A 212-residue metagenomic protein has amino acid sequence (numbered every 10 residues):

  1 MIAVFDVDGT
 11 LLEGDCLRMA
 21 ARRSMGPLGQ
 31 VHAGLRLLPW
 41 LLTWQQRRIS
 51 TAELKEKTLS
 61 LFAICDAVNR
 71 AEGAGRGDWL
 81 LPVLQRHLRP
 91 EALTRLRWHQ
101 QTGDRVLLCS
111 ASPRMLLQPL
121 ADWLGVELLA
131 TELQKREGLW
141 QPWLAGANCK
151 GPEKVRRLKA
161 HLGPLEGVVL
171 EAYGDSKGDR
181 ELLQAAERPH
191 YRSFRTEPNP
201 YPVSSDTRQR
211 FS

Functional and structural regions predicted by a protein language model:
M1-I2, P82-S212: C-terminal cap/substrate-recognition subdomain and adjoining C-terminal extension of metal-dependent phosphatase-like
M1-S50: Active-site neighborhood of HAD-like aspartate-dependent phosphohydrolases
D8, Q46-I49, L61-V68, L84 (+1 more regions): A general boundary/transition motif marking the beginning of the first structured unit of a protein
D15, K55-E56, M115, P152: A generic alpha-helix surface/boundary motif
C16, Q30-L37, K57, R70-G75 (+2 more regions): Exposed alpha-helical structural elements
T43-S60, T94: Low-complexity, charge- and small-residue-enriched intrinsically disordered regions
L54-E91: Metal-dependent phosphoesterase signature
